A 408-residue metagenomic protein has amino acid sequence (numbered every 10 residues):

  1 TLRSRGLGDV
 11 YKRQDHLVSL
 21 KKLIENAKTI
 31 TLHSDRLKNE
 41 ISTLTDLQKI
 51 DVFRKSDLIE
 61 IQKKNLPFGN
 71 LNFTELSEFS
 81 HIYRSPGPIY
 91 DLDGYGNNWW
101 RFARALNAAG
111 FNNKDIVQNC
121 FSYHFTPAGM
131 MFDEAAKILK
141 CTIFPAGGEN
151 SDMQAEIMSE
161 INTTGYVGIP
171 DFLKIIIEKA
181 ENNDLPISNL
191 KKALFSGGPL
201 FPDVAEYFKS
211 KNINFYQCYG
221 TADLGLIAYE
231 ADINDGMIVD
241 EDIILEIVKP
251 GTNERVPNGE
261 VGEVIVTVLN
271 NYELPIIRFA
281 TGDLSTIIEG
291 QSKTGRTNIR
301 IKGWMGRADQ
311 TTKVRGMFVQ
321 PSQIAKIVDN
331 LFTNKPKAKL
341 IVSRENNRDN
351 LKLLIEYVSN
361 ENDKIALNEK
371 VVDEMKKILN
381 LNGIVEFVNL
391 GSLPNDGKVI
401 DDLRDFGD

Functional and structural regions predicted by a protein language model:
R5, D9-A108, N112-N113, T252 (+5 more regions): Nucleotide 5′-phosphate-binding alpha/beta core
D9-E25, L139-D408: Active-site glycine/GP-rich loop and adjacent strand/helix microenvironment that borders small-molecule binding pockets
Q48, R54, V117-Q118, F144 (+2 more regions): Hydrophobic/aromatic beta-strand patches that form the interior of the parallel beta-sheet core in alpha/beta enzyme
S77, N97-R101, H124-A128, A146-N150: Short secondary-structure boundary/capping elements
R84-N97, D133-T142, T163-V167: Acidic/glycine-enriched edge-of-secondary-structure segments
Y95-A109, F125, D171-E181: Short, composition-biased local secondary-structure segments
N107-I143: Conserved AMP-binding loop of ANL adenylate-forming enzymes
